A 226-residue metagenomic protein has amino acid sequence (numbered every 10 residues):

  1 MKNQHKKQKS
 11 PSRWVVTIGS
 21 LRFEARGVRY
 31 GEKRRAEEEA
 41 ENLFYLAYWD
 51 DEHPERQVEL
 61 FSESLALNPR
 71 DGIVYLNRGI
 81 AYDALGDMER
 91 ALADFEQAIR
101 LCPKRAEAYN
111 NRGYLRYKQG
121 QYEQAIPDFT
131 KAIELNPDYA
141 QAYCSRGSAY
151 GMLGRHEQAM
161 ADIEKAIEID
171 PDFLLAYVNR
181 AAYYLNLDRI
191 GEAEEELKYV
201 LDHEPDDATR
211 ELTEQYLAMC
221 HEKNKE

Functional and structural regions predicted by a protein language model:
M1-Y45: Long, contiguous interaction/recruitment modules in multidomain scaffold/adaptor proteins
K2, K7, P11-V16, L21 (+1 more regions): Terminal, low-structured helical/coil segments at or just beyond the last alpha-helical repeat
E41-W49, I73-A84, E107-K118, Q141-M152 (+2 more regions): Conserved alpha-helical positions within TPR/SEL1-like repeat arrays
S64, Q97-A98, K131-A132, K165-A166 (+1 more regions): Canonical positions in the second alpha-helix
